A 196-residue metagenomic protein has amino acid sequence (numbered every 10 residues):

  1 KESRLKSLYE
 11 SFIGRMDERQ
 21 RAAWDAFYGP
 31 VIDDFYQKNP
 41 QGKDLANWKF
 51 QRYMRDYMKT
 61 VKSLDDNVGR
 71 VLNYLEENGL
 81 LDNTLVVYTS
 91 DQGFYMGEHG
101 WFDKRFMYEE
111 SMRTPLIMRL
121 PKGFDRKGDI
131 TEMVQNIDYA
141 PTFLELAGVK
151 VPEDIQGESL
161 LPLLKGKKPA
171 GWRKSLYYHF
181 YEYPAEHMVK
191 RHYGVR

Functional and structural regions predicted by a protein language model:
K1-V134, L146-D154: Active-site-proximal cap/lid insertion segments
Q92-E98, I137-A140, E145-R196: C-terminal cap/loop subdomain of S1 sulfatases and analogous C-terminal strand-loop tails that border
